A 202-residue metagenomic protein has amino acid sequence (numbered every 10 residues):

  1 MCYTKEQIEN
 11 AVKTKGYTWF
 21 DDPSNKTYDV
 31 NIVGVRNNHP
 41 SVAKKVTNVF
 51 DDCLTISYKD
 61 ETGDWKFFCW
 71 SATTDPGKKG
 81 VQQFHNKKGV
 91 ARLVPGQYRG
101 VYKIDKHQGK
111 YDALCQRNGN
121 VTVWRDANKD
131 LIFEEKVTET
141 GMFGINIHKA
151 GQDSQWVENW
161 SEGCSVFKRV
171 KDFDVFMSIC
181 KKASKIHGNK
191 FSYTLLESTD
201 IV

Functional and structural regions predicted by a protein language model:
M1-E158, D172-K181, H187-F191, S198-D200: Cell wall/extracellular polymer interaction/catalysis modules
S161: Residues immediately within or flanking Cys/His clusters that coordinate Zn2+ in small zinc-binding modules
F167-V170: Soluble non-cytosolic domains of exported or imported proteins
